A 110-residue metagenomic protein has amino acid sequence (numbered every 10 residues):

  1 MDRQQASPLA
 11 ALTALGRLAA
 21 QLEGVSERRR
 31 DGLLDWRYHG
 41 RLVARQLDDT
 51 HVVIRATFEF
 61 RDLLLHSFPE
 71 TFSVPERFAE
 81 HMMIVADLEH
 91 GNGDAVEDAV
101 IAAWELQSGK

Functional and structural regions predicted by a protein language model:
M1-K110: Charge-dense, helix-prone N-terminal extensions
